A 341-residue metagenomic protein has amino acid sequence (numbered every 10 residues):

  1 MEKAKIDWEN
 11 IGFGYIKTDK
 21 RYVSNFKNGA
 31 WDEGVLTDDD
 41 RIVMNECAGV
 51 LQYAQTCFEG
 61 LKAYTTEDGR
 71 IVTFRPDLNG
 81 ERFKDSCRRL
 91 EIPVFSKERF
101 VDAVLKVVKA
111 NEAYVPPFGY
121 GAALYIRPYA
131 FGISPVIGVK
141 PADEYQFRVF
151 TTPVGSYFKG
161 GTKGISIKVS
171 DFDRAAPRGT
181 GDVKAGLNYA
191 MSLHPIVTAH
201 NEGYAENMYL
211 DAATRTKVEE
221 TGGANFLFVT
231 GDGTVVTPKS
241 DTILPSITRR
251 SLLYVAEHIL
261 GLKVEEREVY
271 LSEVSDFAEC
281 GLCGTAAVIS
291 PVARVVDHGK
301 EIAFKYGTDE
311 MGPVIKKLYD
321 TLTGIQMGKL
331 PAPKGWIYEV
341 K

Functional and structural regions predicted by a protein language model:
M1-V107, V136-K341: Helix-start/capping segments and mature chain N-termini
R99, V107-G121: Charged, gly/pro-rich active-site loop segments
A110, G132-I133: Intrinsically disordered, low-complexity linker/loop segments enriched in Gly/Pro and charged/polar residues
P117-R127, F131: Extended, Lys/Arg-enriched charged tracts that mediate electrostatic binding to polyanionic substrates
